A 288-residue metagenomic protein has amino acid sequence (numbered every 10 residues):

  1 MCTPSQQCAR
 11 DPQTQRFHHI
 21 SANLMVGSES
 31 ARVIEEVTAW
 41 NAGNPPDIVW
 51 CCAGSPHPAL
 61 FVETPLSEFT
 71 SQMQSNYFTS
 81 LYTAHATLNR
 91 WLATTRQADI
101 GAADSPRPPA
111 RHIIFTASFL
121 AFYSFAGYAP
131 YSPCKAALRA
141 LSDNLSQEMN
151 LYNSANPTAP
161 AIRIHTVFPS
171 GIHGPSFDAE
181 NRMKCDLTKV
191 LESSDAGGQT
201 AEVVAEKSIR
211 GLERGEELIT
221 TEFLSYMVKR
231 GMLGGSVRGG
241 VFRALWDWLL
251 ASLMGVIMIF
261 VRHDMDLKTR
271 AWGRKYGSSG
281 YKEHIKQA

Functional and structural regions predicted by a protein language model:
D11-S28: Rossmann-fold cofactor-recognition segment
M25-G43: Conserved Rossmann-fold cofactor-binding substructure of NAD(P)-dependent oxidoreductases
S55-T70, T95-P106, G127: Conserved mid-core segment of classical short-chain dehydrogenase/reductases
A84, C134-A137: Active-site helix of classical SDR
A84-H85, D143: A short, exposed helix-loop element centered on a Lys and neighboring polar residues
S118: Residue(s) in the substrate-gating loop at a strand-loop-helix junction that position the organic substrate next
E148-V241: SDR active-site lid
